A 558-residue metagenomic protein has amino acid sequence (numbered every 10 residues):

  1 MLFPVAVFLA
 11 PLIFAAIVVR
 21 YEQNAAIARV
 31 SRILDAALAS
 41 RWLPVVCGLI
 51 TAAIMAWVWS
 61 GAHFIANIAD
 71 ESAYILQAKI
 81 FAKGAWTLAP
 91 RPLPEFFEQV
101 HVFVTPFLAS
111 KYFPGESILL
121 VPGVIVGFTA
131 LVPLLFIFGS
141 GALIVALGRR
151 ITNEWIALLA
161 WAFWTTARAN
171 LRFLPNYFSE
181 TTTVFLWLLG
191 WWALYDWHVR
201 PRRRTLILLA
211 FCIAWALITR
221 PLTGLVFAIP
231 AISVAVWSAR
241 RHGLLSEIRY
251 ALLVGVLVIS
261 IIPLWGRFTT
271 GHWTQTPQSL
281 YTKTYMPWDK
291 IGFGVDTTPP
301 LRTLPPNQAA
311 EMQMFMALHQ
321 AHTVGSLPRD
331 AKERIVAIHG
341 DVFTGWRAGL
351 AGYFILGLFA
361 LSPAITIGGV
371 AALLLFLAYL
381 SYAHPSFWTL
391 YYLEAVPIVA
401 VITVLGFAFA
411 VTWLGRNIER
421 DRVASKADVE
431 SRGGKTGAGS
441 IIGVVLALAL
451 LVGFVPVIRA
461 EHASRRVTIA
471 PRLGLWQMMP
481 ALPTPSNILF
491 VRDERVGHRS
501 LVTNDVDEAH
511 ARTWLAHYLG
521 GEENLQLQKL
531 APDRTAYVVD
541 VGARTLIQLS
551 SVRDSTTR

Functional and structural regions predicted by a protein language model:
A16, G139-G141, V234-R241, S326-G369 (+1 more regions): Hydrophobic, aromatic-rich transmembrane alpha-helices and their immediate juxtamembrane boundary segments
R41-V45, A228, I232, R249-V256 (+4 more regions): Signature aromatic-anchored transmembrane alpha helix within multi-pass, membrane-resident enzymes that catalyze glycan
P44-M55, G190, L208-I213, P230 (+5 more regions): Transmembrane alpha-helix segments characteristic of polytopic inner-membrane glycan-assembly/cell-envelope
G61-I65, V104-Y112, E116-G123, F128-L135 (+5 more regions): Membrane-embedded glycan-lipid processing machinery
Y74-I75, F173-L174, E180, L225 (+5 more regions): Hydrophobic/aromatic-rich transmembrane helices and adjacent perimembrane loops
T129-T152, L188-G190: Transmembrane-helix motifs of polytopic, lipid-linked glycan transferases
R149-T152, G190-L206, A216: Membrane-interface transmembrane helices that cradle and orient dolichyl/undecaprenyl
A193-D196, R202, L225-I259, P263-L264: Perimembrane helix-loop-helix junctions
